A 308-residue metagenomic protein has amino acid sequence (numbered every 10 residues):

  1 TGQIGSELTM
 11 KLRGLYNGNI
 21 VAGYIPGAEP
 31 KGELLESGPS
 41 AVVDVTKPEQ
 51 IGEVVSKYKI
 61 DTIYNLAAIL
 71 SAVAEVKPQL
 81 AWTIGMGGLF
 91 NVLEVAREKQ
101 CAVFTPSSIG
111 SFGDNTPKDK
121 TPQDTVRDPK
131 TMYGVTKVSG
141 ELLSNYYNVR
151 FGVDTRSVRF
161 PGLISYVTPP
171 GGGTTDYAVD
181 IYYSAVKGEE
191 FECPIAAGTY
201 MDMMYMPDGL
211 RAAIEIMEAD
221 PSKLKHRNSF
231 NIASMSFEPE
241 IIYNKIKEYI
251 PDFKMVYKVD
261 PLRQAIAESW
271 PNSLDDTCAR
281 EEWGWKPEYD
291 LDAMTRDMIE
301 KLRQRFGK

Functional and structural regions predicted by a protein language model:
T1-L15: N-terminal Rossmann NAD(P)H-binding glycine-rich loop of SDR-like oxidoreductase domains
L35-K47: Rossmann-fold cofactor-recognition segment
V45-I84: NAD(P)H-binding glycine-rich loop region in Rossmannoid oxidoreductase-like domains and their noncatalytic homologs
N65, F90-M132: Conserved Rossmann-fold NAD(P)-dependent oxidoreductase catalytic core, especially the SDR/UDP-sugar
E75, S157-G171, D180-M204: A conserved pocket-lining segment of Rossmann-fold NAD(P)-dependent short-chain dehydrogenase/reductase
D114-N115, D128-R156, P161, A185-V186: Active-site Tyr-X1-5-Lys
V138, F151, I164-V179, M206-P207 (+1 more regions): Glycine/proline-rich active-site loop of Rossmann-fold NAD(P)-dependent oxidoreductases
P194-A196, D202-K308: C-terminal substrate-binding subdomain of Rossmann-fold SDR/epimerase-dehydratase oxidoreductases
